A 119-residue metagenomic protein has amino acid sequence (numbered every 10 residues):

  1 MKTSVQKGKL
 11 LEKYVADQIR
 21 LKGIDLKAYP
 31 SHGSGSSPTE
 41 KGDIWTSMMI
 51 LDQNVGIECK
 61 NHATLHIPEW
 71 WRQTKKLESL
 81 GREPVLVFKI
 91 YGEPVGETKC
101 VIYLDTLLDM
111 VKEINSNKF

Functional and structural regions predicted by a protein language model:
M1-F119: Catalytic phosphate/metal-binding cores of nucleic-acid and nucleotide-processing enzymes, i.e., regions that mediate
